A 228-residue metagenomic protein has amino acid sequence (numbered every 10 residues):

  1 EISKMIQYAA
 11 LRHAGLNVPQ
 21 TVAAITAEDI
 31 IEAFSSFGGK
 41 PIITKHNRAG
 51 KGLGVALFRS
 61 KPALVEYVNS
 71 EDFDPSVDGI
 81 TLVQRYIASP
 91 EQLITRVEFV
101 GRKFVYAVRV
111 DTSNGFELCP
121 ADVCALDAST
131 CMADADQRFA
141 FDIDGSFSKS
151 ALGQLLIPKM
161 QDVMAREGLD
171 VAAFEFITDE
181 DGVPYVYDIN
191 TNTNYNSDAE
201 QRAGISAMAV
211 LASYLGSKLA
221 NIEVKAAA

Functional and structural regions predicted by a protein language model:
E1-I25, D29-E32: Conserved N-proximal alpha/beta basic substrate-recognition cap immediately N-terminal to, or forming the N-lobe
F34-T44: Acidic/histidine-enriched active-site and ligand-binding environments that engage anionic O-linkages
I42, V105-Y106, A172, Y185-Y187: Protein kinase-like catalytic core scaffold
K51-G54, S197-D198: A short acidic, helix-capping loop that chelates divalent metal ions and anchors anionic groups
L53-M164: Phosphate-binding site of ATP-dependent enzymes
F147-A151, A165-L169, T178-A228: C-terminal active-site "lid" helix and adjoining low-complexity regulatory extension at the edge of ATP-using catalytic
F174-F176: Hydrophobic residue at the +6 position relative to the catalytic HRD Asp in the kinase catalytic loop
